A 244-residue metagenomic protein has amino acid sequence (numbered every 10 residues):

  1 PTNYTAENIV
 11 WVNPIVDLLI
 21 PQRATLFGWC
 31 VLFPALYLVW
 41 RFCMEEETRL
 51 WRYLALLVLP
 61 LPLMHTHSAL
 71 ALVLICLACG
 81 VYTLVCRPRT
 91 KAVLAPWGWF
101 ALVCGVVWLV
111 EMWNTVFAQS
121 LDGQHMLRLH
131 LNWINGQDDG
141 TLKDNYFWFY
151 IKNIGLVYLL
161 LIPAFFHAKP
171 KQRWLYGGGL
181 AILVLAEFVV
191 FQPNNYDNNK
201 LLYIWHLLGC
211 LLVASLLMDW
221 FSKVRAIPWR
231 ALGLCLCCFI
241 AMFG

Functional and structural regions predicted by a protein language model:
P1-F42: Conserved catalytic motifs of ABC-family nucleotide-binding domains
I9-R23, W113-I154, L180-L208: Membrane-helix boundary/interfacial segments in multi-pass membrane proteins
V16-L19, L38, W51-T66: Membrane-interface alpha helices of multi-pass inner-membrane proteins
T25, L70-L72, N194-S222: Hydrophobic/aromatic-rich transmembrane helices and adjacent perimembrane loops
P34-F42, I75-R87, K152-R173, L216-D219: Hydrophobic, aromatic-rich transmembrane alpha-helices and their immediate juxtamembrane boundary segments
V39, M44-E47, L54, A71-L102: Perimembrane helix-loop-helix junctions
R49-P60, I75, W97-L102, A168-V190 (+1 more regions): Transmembrane alpha-helix segments characteristic of polytopic inner-membrane glycan-assembly/cell-envelope
A95-W108, D219-G244: Signature aromatic-anchored transmembrane alpha helix within multi-pass, membrane-resident enzymes that catalyze glycan
